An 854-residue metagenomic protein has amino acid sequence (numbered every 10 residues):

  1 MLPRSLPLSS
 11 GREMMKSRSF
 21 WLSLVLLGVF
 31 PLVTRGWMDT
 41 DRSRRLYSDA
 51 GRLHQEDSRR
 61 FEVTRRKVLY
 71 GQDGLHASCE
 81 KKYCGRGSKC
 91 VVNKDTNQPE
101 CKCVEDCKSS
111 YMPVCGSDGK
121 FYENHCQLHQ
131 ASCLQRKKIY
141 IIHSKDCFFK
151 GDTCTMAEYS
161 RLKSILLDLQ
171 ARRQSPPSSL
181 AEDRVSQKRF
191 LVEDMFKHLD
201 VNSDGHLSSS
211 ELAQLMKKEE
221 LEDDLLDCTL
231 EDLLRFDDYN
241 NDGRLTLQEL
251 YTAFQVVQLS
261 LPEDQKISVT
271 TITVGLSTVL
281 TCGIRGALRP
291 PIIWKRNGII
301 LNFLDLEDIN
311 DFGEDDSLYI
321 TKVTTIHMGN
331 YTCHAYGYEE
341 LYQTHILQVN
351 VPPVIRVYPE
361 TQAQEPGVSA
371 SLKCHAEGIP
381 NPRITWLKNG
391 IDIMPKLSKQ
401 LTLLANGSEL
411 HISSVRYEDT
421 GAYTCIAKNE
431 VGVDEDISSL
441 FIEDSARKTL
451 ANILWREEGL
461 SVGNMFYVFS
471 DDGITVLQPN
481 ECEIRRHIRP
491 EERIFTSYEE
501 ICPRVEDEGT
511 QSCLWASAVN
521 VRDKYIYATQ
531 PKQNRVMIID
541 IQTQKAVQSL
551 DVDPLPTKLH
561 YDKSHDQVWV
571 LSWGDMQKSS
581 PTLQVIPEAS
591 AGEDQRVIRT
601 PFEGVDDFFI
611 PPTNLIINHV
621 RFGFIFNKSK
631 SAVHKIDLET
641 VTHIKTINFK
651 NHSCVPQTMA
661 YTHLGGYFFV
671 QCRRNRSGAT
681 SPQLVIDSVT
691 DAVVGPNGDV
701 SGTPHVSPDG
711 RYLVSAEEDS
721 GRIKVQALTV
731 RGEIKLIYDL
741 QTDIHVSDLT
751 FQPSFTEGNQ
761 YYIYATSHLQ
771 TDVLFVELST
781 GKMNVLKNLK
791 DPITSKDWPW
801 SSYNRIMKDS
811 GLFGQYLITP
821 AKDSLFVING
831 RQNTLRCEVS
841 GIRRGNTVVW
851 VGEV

Functional and structural regions predicted by a protein language model:
V25-S43: N-terminal signal peptide
V92-K94, D146-F196, Q214-Y239, T246-T475 (+2 more regions): Immunoglobulin-superfamily
G119-F121, V201-Q214, Y239-T252: Acidic Ca2+-chelating loop motifs
R447-E457, F495-V519, P554-H565, F602-I616 (+5 more regions): Repeated scaffold domains used in trafficking and secretory/extracellular systems, primarily beta-propellers
V462-N464, D523-K524, S564-D566, V620-F622 (+4 more regions): Short coil/turn segments that connect the beta-strands within blades of beta-propeller domains
D472-N480, N534-I538, Q577-I586, K630-K635 (+5 more regions): Structural motif
E483-G509, K545-L550, G592-D607, T642-K650 (+5 more regions): A short beta-strand motif characteristic of beta-propeller blades
L812, I818-V854: Blade-level signature of beta-propeller repeat domains, shared across WD40, Kelch, NHL, RCC1 and BNR/Asp-box propellers
